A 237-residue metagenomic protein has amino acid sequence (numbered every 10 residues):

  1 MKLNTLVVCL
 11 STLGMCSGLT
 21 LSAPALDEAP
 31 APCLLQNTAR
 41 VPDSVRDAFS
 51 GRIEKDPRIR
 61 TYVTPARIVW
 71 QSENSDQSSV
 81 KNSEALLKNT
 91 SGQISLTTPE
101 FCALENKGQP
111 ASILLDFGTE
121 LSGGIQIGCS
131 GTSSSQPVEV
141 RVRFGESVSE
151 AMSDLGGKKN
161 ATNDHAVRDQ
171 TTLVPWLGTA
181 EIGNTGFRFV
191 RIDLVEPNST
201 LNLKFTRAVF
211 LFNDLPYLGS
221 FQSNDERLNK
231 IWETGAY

Functional and structural regions predicted by a protein language model:
M1-S22: Fungal secretory targeting signals
L21-Y237: Extracellular/oxidizing-compartment recognition motifs
